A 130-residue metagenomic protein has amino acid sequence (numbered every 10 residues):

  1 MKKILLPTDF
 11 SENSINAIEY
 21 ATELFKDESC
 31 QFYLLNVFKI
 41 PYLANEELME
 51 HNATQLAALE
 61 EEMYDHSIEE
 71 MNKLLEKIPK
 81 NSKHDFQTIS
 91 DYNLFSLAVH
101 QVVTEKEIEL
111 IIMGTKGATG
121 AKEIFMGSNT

Functional and structural regions predicted by a protein language model:
M1-T54: Small/aliphatic-rich secondary-structure junction motif
S11, Y92-S96, A118: Short beta->alpha connector loops
A53-E69: A short acidic, glycine-rich active-site loop that binds or catalyzes chemistry on phosphate/adenosine moieties
E76-I111: Structural beta-alpha unit
L110-T130: Glycine-rich, Arg-bearing micro-motifs that act as flexible, cationic patches
